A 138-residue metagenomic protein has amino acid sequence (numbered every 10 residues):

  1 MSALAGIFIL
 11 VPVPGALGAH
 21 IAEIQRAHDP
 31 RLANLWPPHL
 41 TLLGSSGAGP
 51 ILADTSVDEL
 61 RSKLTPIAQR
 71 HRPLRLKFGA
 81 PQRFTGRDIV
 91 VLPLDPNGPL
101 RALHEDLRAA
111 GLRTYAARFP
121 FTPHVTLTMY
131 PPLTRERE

Functional and structural regions predicted by a protein language model:
M1-E138: Histidine-dependent nucleotide/RNA phosphoesterase domain, centered on the 2H-phosphoesterase fold with its duplicated
